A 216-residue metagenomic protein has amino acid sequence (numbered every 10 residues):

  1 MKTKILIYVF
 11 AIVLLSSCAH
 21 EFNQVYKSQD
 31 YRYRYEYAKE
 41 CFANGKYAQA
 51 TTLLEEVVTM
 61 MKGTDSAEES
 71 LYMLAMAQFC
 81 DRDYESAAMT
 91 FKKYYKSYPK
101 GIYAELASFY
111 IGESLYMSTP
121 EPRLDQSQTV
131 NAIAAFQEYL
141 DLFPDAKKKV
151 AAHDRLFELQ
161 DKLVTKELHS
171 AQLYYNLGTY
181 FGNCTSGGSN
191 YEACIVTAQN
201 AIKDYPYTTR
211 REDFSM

Functional and structural regions predicted by a protein language model:
M1-I7: Bacterial N-terminal signal peptides that target proteins for export
L6, L14-M216: Acidic, polar-rich low-complexity tracts and alpha-helical solenoid repeat scaffolds
